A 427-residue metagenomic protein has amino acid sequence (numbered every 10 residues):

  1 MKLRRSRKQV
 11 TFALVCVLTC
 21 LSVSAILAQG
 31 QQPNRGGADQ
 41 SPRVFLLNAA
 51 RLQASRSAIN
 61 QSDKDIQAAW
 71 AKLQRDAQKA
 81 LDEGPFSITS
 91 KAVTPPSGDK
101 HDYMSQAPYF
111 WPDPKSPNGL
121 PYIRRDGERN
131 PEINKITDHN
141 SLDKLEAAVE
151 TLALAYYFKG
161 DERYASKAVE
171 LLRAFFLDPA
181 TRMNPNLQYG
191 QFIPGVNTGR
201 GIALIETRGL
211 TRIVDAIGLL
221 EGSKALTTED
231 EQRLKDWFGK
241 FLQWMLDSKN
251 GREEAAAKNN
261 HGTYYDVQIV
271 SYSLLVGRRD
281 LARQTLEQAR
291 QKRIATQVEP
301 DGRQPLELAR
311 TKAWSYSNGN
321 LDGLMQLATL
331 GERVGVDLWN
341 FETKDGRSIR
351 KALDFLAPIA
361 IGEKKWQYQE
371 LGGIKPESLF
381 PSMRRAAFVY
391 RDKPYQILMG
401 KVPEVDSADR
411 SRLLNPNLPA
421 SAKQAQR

Functional and structural regions predicted by a protein language model:
M1-K8: N-terminal secretory signal peptides that target proteins for export/translocation
A13-S24: Bacterial N-terminal signal peptides
A25-Q31: Signal peptide processing junction and immediate N-terminal pro/mature segment of secreted/exported proteins
Q31-E254, T263, E287, V298-E299 (+1 more regions): Extracellular glycan-targeting catalytic surfaces
E287-L308: Flexible internal linker/loop segments at domain or repeat junctions
